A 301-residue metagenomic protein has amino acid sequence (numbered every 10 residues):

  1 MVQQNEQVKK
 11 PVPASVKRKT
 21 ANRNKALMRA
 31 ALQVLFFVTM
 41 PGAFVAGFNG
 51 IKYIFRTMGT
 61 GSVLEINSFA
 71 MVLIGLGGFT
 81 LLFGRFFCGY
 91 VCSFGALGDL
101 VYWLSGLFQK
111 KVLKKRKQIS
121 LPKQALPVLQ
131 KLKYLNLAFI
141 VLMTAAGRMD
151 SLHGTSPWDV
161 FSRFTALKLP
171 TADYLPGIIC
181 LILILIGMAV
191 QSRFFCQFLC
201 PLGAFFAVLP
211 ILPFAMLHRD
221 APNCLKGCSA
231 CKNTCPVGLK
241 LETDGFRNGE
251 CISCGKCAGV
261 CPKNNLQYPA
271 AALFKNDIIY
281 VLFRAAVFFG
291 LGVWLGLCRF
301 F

Functional and structural regions predicted by a protein language model:
M1-T234, L241, G249, G259-F301: Non-ligating segments of multi-cofactor redox enzymes
